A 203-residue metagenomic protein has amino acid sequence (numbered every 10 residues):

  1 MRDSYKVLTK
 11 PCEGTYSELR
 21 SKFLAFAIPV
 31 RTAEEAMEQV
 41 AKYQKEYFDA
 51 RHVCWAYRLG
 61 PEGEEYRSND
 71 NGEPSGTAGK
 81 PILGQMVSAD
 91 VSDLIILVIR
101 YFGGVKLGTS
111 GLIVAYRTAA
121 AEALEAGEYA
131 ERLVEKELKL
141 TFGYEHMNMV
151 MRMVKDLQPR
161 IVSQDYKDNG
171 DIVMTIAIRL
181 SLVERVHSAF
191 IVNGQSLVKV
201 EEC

Functional and structural regions predicted by a protein language model:
M1-T77, K199-C203: C-terminal regulatory domains involved in ligand/effector binding and gene-expression control
T32-A33, G143-M147, A177-E184: Helix N-cap motif at beta-to-alpha junctions
V40, V150-D156, E184-G194: Short amphipathic alpha-helices in soluble, non-transmembrane regions that often serve as interface/regulatory elements
A78-A126: Active-site beta-strand/loop microenvironment that shapes enzyme catalytic pockets
Y129-E145, M174-I176: Short glycine-/aliphatic-rich beta-strand segments at the starts of folded cytosolic domains
F142-I161: Short amphipathic alpha-helix segments
V162-Y166, V192-C203: Conserved short beta-strand edge segments in small beta-sheet-based binding/regulatory domains
S163-L180: Non-DNA-binding regulatory cores of transcription-related proteins, predominantly C-terminal effector-binding
